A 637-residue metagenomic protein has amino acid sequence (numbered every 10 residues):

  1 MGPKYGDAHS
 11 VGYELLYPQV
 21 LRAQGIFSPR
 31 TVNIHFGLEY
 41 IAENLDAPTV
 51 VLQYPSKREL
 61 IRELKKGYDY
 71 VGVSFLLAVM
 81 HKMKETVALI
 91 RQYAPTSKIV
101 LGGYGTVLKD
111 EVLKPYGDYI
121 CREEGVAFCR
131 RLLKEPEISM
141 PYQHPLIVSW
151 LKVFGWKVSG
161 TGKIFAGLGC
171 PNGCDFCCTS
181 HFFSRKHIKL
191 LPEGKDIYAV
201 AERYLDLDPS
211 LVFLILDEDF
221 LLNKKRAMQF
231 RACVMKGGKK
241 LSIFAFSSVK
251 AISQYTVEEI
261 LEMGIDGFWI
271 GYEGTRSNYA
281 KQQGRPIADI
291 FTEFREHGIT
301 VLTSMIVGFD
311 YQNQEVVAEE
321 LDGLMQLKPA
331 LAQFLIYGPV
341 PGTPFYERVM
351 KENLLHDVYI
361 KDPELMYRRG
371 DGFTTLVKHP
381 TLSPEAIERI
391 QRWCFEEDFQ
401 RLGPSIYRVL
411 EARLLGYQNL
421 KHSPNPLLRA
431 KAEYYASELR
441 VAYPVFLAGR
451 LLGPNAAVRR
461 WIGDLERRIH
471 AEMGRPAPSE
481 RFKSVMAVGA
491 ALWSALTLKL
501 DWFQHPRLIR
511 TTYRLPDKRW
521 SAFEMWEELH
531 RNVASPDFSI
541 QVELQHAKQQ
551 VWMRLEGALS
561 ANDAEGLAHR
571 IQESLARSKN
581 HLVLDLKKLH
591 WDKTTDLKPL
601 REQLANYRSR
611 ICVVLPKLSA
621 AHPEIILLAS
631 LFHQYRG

Functional and structural regions predicted by a protein language model:
M1-L15, Q53-Y54, L64-K65, T96 (+1 more regions): Radical SAM enzyme core and accessory elements
M1-S210: Acidic, low-complexity intrinsically disordered segments
P3-G6, L108-E111, K225, V307-E315 (+2 more regions): Flexible glycine/acidic-rich beta-alpha junction loops that bind and position SAM and/or redox cofactors in anaerobic
Q92-K98, L241, I265, G298-I299 (+1 more regions): A short helix->loop->beta-strand "cap" motif at the edges of active sites that frequently abuts
V100-T106, I215-F220, P616: Glycine-rich beta-strand-to-loop/alpha-helix junction loops that act as flexible
V148-L302, V307-F309, E315-D322: Radical SAM [4Fe-4S] cluster-binding motif and immediate context
V533-H569: STAS-typified acidic loop motif
A558-Y635: Amphipathic alpha-helical interaction surfaces in cytosolic regulatory modules
